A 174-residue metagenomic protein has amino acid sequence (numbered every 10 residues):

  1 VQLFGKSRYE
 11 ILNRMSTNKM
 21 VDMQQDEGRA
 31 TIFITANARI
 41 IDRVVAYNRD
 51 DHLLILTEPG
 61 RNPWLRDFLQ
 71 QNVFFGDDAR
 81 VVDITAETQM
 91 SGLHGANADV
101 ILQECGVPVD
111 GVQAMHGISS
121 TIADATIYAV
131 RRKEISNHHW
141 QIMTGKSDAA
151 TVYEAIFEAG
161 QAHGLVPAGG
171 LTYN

Functional and structural regions predicted by a protein language model:
V1-N174: Basic, glycine/lysine-rich polyanion-binding surfaces/domains
